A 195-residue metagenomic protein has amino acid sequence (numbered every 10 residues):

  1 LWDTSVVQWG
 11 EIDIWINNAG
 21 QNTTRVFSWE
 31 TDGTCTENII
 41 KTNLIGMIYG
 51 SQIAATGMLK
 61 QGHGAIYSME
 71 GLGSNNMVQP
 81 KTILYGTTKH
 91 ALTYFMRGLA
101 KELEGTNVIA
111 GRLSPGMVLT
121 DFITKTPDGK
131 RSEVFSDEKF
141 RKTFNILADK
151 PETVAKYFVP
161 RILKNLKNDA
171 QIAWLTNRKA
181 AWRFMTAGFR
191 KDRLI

Functional and structural regions predicted by a protein language model:
L1-G10: Conserved amphipathic alpha-helix within the SDR
E11-I12, M58-E70, G105-V108, K167-D169: Active-site loop of short-chain dehydrogenase/reductase
N22-E37, K81: Conserved mid-core segment of classical short-chain dehydrogenase/reductases
S51-Q52, R97: A short, exposed helix-loop element centered on a Lys and neighboring polar residues
Y67-A91, M96-R97, K101-E104, M117: Catalytic loop of short-chain dehydrogenase/reductase
N75, P115-K125, G129: Short, flexible catalytic-loop segment of classical short-chain dehydrogenase/reductase
R112, K130-F184, G188: C-terminal helical subdomain
